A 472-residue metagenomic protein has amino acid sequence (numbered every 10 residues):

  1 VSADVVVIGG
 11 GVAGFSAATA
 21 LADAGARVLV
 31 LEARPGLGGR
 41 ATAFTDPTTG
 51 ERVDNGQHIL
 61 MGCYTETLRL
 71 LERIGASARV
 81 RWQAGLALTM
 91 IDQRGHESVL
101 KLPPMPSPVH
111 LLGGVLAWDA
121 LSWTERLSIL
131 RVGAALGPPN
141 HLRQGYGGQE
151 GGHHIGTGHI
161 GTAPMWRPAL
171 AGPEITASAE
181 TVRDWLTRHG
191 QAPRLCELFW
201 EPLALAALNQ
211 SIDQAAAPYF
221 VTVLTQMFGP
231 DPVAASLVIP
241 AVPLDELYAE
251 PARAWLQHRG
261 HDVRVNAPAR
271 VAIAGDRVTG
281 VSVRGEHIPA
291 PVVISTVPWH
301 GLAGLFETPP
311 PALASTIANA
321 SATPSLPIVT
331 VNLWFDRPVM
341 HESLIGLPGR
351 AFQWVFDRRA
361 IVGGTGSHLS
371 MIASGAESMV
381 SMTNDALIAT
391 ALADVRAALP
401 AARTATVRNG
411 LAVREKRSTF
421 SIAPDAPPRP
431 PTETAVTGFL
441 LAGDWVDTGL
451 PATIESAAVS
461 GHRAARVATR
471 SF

Functional and structural regions predicted by a protein language model:
V5-L29: N-terminal Rossmann-like FAD-binding beta1-loop-alpha1 element of flavoenzymes
D23-P47: Glycine-rich FAD pyrophosphate-binding loop
T42-G62: Glycine-rich active-site loop/strand segments that organize a redox cofactor
T67-L68, E72-R73, S77-T225, A234: Mobile amphipathic helical/loop "lid" adjacent to a hydrophobic cofactor/ligand pocket
A84, V265-A267, G443: Short loop/edge segments at beta-strand edges and connector loops that shape dinucleotide/nucleotide cofactor-binding
L86, A267-A402, R429: Mid-domain catalytic core of redox enzymes that form a hydrophobic substrate pocket/lid adjacent to a catalytic redox
L102-M105, G280, I345-F472: Conserved flavin/dinucleotide-binding core of flavoenzymes
T225-V278: Helical element adjacent to the flavin cofactor pocket in flavoenzyme catalytic cores
